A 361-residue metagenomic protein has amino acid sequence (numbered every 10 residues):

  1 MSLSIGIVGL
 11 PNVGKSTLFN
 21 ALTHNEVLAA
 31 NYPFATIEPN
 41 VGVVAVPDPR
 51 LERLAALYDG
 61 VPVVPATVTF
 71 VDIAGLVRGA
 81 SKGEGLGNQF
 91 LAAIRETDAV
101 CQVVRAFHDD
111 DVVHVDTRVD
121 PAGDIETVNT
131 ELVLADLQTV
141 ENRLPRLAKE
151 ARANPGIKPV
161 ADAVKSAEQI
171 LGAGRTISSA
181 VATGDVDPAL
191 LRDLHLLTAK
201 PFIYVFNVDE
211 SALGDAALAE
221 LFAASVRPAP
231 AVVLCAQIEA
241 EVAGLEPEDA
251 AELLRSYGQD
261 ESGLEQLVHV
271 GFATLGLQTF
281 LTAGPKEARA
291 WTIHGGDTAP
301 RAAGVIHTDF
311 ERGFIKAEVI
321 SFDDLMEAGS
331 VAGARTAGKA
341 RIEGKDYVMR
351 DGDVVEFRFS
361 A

Functional and structural regions predicted by a protein language model:
M1-V113, A122, E141-N142: Conserved G1/Walker A P-loop phosphate-binding module
S2-V8, V13, F19, R146-R350 (+1 more regions): C-terminal-of-GTPase-core extension/linker across diverse P-loop GTPases
H24-N25, R50-L51, A74-V77, R105-D111 (+5 more regions): Conserved nucleotide-binding/hydrolysis micro-motifs of P-loop NTPases
V44, G75-G83, T117-L132, A151-P159 (+1 more regions): Flexible beta-alpha connector loops of hexameric P-loop NTPases
G83-L86, H114-R118, A217-L221, E246-E248: Short, glycine/charged-enriched secondary-structure capping and boundary segments
A93, V133-D136, V160: Amphipathic alpha-helix face/heptad-repeat signature
T97, V128, D136, V140 (+3 more regions): Amphipathic alpha-helical coiled-coil segments
A106-V128, E141-K149, E246-E248: Acidic/polar active-site rim loop that often engages polyanionic ligands
